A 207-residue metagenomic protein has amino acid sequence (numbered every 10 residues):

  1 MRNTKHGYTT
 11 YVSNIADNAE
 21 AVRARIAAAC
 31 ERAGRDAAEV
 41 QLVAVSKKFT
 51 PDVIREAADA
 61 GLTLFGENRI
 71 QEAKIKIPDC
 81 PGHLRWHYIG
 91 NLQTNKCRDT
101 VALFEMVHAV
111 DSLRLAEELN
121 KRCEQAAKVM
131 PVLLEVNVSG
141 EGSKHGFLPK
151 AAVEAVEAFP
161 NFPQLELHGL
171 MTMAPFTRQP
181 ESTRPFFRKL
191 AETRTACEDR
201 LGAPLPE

Functional and structural regions predicted by a protein language model:
R2-E207: Conserved alpha/beta-domain cores
